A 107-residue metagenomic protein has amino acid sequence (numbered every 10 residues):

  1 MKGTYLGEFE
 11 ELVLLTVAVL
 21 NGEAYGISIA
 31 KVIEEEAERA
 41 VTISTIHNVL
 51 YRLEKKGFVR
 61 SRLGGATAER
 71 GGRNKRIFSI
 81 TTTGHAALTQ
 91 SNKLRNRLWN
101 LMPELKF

Functional and structural regions predicted by a protein language model:
M1-T4, G65-T67: Short beta-strand/turn micro-motifs at beta-sheet edges
T4-T45: N-terminal helix-turn-helix DNA-binding core of bacterial DNA-binding proteins
G7, T81-T83: Residue-level signal for threonine
I46-L53: Basic amphipathic alpha-helical segments that dock to polyanions
K56-G71: Beta-hairpin "wing" of winged helix-turn-helix
N74: Exposed loop/turn and edge beta-strand positions of beta-sandwich/beta-sheet ligand-binding modules
T83-F107: Amphipathic alpha-helical dimerization/coiled-coil segments that flank or bridge DNA-binding/regulatory modules
